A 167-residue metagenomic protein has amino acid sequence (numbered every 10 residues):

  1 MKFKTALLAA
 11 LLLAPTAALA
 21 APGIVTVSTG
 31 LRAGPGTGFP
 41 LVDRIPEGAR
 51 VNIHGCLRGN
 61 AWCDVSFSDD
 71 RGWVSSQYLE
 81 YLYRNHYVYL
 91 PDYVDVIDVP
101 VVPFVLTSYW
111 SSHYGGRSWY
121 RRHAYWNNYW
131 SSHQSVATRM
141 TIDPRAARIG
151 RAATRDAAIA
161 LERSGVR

Functional and structural regions predicted by a protein language model:
M1-L7: Bacterial N-terminal signal peptides that target proteins for export
L7-L13: Hydrophobic helical h-region of N-terminal Sec-dependent signal peptides in bacterial secretory/periplasmic proteins
P15-A17: N-terminal signal peptide c-region/cleavage motif recognized by signal peptidases
I24-E162: Low-complexity segments
S164-R167: Short, solvent-exposed mixed-charge patches
